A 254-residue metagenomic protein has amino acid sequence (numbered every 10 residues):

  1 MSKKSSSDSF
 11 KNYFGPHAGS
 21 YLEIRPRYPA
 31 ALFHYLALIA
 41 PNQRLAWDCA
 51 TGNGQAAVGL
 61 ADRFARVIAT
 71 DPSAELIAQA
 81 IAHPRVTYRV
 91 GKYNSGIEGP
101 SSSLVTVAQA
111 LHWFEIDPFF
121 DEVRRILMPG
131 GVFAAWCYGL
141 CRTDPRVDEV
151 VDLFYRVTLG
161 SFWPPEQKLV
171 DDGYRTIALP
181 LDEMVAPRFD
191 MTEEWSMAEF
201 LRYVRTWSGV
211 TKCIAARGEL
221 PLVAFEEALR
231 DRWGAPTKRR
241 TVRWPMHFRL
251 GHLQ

Functional and structural regions predicted by a protein language model:
M1-P16: N-terminal, positively charged/glycine-rich alpha-helical extensions of SAM-dependent methyltransferases
E23-R44: Conserved alpha-helix/loop element of class I SAM-dependent methyltransferases that forms part of the SAM/SAH-binding
W47, N53-S95: Class I SAM-dependent methyltransferase SAM/SAH-binding core
S95-V105: A short acidic, Gly/Pro-enriched loop at the edge of an enzyme's catalytic core that lines a small-molecule cofactor
V107-A108, I116: A short beta-strand submotif of the Rossmann-like class I SAM-dependent methyltransferase core that lines
F114-E122: A short, conserved alpha-helix within the catalytic core of class I
R124, M128-W195: Conserved catalytic/acceptor-binding region of the Class I
D172-Q254: Conserved Class I S-adenosyl-L-methionine
